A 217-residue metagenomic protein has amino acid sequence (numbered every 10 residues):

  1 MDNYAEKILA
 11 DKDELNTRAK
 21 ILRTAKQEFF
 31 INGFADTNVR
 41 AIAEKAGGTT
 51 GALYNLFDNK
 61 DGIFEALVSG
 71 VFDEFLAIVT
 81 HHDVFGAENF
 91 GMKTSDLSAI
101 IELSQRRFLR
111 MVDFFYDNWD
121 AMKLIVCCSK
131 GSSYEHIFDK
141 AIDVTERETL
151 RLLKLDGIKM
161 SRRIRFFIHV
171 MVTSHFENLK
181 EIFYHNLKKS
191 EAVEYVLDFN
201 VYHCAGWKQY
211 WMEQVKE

Functional and structural regions predicted by a protein language model:
M1-D13, A87, K216: N-terminal intrinsically disordered/low-complexity leader segments
D2-Y4, D117, R147-K154, I168-E217: C-terminal peripheral helix-coil segments that are non-catalytic and often amphipathic
D11, K26, M122-I142, D198-H203: C-terminal/domain-terminus segments
N16-T17, G48: The short coil/loop that forms the "turn" connecting the two helices of the helix-turn-helix
K20-Q27, I31, A41, K45 (+8 more regions): Alpha-helical structural segments
G47-F57: Short hydrophobic/aromatic patch on the recognition helix
E102, R106-D120, K130-G157, F166-T173: Amphipathic alpha-helical packing segments from all-alpha helical-bundle domains
